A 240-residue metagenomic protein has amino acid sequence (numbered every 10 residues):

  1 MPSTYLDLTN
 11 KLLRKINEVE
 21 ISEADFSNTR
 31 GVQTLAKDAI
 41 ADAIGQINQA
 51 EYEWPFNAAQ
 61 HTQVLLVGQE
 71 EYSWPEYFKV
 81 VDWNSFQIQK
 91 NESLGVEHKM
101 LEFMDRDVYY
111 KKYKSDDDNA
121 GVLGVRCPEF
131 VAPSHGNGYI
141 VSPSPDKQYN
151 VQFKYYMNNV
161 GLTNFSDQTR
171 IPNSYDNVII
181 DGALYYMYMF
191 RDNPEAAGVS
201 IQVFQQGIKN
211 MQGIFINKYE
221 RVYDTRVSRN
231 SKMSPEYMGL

Functional and structural regions predicted by a protein language model:
M1-L240: Glycine-enriched, solvent-exposed interface loops adjoining structured elements
